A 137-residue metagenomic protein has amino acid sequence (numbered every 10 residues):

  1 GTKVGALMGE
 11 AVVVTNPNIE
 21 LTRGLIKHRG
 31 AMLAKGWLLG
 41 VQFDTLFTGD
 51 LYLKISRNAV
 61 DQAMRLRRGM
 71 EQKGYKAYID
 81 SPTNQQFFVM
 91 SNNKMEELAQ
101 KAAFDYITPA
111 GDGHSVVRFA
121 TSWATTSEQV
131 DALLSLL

Functional and structural regions predicted by a protein language model:
G1-Q85: Active-site C-terminal subdomain of aminotransferase-like
M64, R68-L137: Conserved C-terminal alpha-helix-loop-beta "cap" of PLP-dependent enzymes that closes/shapes the active-site mouth
